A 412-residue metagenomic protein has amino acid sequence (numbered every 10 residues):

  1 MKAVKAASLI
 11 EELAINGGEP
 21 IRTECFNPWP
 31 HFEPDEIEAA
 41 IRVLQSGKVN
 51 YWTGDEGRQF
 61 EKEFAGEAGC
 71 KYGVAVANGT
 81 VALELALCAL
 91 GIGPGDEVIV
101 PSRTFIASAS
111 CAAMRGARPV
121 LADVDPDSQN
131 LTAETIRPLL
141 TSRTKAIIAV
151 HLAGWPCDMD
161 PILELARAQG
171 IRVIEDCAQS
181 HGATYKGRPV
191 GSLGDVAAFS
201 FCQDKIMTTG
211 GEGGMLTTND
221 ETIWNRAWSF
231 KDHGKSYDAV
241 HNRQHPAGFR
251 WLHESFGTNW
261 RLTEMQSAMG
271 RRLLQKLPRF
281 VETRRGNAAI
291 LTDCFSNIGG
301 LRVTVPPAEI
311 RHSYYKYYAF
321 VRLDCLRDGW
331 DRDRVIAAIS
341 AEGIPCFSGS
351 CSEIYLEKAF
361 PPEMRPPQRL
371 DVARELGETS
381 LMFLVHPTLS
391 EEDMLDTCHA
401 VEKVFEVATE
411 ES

Functional and structural regions predicted by a protein language model:
M1-V49, L252-E254, L384: N-terminal "arm"/small-domain region of PLP-dependent enzymes with the aminotransferase-like
S46-E97, C111-R115, L121-D123, R188: Phosphate-binding glycine-rich loop
C88, I92-C177, T184: PLP-dependent aminotransferase-like
S180, G187-R188, S192-G194, F249-E254 (+1 more regions): Active-site-adjacent capping/gating segments
S180-K186, L193-K316, Y355: Active-site region of PLP-dependent enzymes
K235-P246, I290-F295, R334-R369, L376-L381 (+1 more regions): Conserved PLP cofactor-binding pocket of PLP-dependent enzymes
C325-R334, L389-L395: Short, conserved charged micro-motifs
